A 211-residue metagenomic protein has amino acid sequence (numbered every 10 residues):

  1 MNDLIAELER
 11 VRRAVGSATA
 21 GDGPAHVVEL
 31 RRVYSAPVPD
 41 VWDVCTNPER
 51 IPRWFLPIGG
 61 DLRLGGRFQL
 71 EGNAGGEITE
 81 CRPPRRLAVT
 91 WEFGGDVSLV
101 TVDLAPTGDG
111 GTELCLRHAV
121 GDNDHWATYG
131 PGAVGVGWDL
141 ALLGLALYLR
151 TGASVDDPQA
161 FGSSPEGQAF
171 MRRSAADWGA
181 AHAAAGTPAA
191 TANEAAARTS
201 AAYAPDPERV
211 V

Functional and structural regions predicted by a protein language model:
M1-D22, A119-V211: Terminal "cap-and-tail" regions of soluble proteins that handle hydrophobic small molecules
G21-G23, E29-L30, A36-P39, P48-E80 (+2 more regions): Short beta-edge strand/loop motif at the mouth of beta-sheet-based domains
R32, G76-I78, L99-P106: Hydrophobic/aromatic beta-strand elements that line small-molecule binding cavities or substrate pockets in beta-rich
V41-W42, I51, I78, L87-V89 (+3 more regions): Hydrophobic pocket/interface hotspot
G72, E80, W91, L116-H118: Residue-level recognition of conserved beta-strand positions in structured domain cores
P83, G94-D96, T107-G110: Short strand-connecting beta-turns/loops that link adjacent beta-strands
L87, D96, D103, C115-R117: Ligand-binding pocket scaffold of soluble enzyme catalytic domains
A105-N123: Short acidic, glycine/tyrosine-flanked loop/strand segments centered on an H-E-D-like triad
